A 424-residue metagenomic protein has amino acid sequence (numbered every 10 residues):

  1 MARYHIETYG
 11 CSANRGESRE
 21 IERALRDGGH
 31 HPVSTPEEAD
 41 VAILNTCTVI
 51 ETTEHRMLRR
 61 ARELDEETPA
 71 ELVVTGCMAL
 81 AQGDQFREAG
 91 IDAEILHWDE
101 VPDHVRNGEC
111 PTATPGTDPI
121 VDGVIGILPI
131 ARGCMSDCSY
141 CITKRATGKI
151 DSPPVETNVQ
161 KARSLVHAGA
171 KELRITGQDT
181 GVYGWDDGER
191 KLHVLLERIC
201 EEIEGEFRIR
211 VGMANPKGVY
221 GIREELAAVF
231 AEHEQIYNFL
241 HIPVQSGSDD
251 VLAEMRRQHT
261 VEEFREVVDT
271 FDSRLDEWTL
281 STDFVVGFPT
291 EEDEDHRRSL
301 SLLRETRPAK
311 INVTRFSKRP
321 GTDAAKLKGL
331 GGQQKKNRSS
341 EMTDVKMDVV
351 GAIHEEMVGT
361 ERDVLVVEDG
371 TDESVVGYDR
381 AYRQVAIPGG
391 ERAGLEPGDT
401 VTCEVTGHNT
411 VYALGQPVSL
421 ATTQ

Functional and structural regions predicted by a protein language model:
M1-Y183, I236, L240, E262-S273 (+6 more regions): Proteins enriched for Cys/Gly/acidic motifs involved in redox and nucleic-acid/cofactor modification
T53-H55, K149-P154, G184-E189, E254-R257 (+3 more regions): Short, solvent-exposed loop/turn segments at secondary-structure boundaries
L72-V73, A81-Q82, H167-E294: Conserved SAM/AdoMet-binding glycine-rich loop
A89-D92, K191-L192, A228-F230, K328-G331: Short, hinge-like loop/turn segments at secondary-structure boundaries
S136, G181, D249-D250, E373 (+2 more regions): Glycine-centered loop/turn positions within well-structured domains that cap or flank conserved ligand/cofactor-binding
I175, V211, I242, D283 (+5 more regions): Conserved, mostly hydrophobic/aromatic
R223-E224, A231, R307-P308, D323-L330 (+1 more regions): Conserved N-terminal phosphate-binding loop of PLP-dependent enzymes in the Aspartate aminotransferase
K318, A325-Q424: Terminal RNA-binding accessory module
